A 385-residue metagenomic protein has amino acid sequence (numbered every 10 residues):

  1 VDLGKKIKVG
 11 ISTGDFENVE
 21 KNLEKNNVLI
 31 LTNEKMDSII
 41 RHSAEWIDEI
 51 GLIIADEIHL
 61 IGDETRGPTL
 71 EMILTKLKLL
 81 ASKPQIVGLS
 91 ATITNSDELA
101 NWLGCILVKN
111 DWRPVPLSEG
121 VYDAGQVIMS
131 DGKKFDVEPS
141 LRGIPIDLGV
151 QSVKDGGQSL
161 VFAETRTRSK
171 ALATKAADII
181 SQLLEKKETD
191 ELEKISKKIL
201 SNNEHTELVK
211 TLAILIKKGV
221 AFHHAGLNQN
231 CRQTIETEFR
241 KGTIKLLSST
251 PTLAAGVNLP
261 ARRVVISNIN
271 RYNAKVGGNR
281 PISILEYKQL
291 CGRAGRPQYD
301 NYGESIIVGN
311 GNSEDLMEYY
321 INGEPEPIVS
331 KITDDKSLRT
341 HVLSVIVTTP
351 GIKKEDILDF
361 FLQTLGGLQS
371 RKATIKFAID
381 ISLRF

Functional and structural regions predicted by a protein language model:
V1-G10, T167-L246, A274-L285, D359-L362: Conserved C-terminal RecA-like helicase domain
V1-L31, D37-S38, G219-F222: Conserved nucleic-acid-binding Ia/Ib motif block in the N-terminal RecA-like helicase ATPase lobe
K8, K25-V28, E34, E49-L52 (+5 more regions): Loop/turn-to-beta-strand initiation segments
K21-K25, I40-I53, A81, L215 (+3 more regions): Short basic/glycine-enriched coil/helix segment immediately N-terminal to the Walker B
L29, N33-D37, H42-I86: SF2 helicase catalytic motif II
T75, Q85-K175, I214-I216, A221-A225: Conserved interdomain linker/interface between the two RecA-like ATPase lobes of SF2 helicase motors
P84, L259, R263-Y320: Conserved segment of the helicase C-terminal RecA-like domain
N230-F239, N322-F385: C-terminal accessory/connector segments of nucleic-acid motor ATPases
